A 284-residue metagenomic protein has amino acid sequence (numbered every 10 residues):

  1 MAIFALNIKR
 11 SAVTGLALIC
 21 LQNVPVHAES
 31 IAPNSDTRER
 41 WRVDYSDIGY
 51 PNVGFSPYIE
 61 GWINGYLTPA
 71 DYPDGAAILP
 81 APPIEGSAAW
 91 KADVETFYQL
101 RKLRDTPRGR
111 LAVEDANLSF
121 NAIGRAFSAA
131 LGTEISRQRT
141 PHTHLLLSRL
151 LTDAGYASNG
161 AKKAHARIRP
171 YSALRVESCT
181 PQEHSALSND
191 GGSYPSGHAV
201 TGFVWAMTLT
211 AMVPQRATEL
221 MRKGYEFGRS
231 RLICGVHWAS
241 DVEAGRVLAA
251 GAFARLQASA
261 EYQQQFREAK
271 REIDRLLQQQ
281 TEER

Functional and structural regions predicted by a protein language model:
A2-V13: Bacterial N-terminal signal peptides that target proteins for export
T14-G15, V26: Cleavable N-terminal signal peptides
C20-V26: C-terminal segment of classical bacterial N-terminal signal peptides
S30-I233, A258: Hydrophobic alpha-helical bundle signature of multipass membrane enzymes
R167-L174, V242-A250, K270-I273: Short alpha-helical linear motifs
E226-Q257: Interfacial helix-loop-helix junctions of multi-pass membrane proteins
A258-R284: Acidic, carboxylate-rich catalytic segments that either coordinate divalent cations
